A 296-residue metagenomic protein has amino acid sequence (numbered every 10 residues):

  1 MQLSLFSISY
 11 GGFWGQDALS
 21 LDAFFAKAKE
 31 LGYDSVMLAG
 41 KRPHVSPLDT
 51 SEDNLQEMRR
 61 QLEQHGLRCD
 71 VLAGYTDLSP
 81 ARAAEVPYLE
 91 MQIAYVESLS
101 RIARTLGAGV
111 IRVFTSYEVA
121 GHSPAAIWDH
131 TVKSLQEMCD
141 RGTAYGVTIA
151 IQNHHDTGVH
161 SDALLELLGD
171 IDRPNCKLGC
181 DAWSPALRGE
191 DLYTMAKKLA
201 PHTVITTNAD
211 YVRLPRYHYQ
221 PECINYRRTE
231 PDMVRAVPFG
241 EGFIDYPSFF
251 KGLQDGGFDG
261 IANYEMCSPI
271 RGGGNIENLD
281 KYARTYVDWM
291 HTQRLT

Functional and structural regions predicted by a protein language model:
M1-A108, A126, K133-Q136, T143 (+7 more regions): N-terminal pre-domain/capping segments
M1-F13, A18-D34, G158-C180, S184-T296: Histidine-acidic metal/acid-base catalytic patches
S7, G40, T115, I151-N153 (+2 more regions): Short glycine-centered, acidic/aromatic-flanked micro-motifs in structured strand/loop junctions that mark active-site
M37, V71, R112, A150 (+2 more regions): Conserved beta-strand positions in the central sheet of alpha/beta enzyme cores
L38-K41, G74, V113-S116, H154 (+1 more regions): Active-site loop/turn elements of alpha/beta-hydrolase fold enzymes, especially the short glycine-/histidine-rich
H44-S46, L78-P80, E118-G121, H155-G158 (+3 more regions): Short, small-residue-enriched loops and turns at beta-alpha junctions that line or gate enzyme active sites
L67, A108-G109, V147, G256-G260: A short helix->loop->beta-strand "cap" motif at the edges of active sites that frequently abuts
A103-P124, Y145, A150-T157: Active-site groove signature of glycoside hydrolases
